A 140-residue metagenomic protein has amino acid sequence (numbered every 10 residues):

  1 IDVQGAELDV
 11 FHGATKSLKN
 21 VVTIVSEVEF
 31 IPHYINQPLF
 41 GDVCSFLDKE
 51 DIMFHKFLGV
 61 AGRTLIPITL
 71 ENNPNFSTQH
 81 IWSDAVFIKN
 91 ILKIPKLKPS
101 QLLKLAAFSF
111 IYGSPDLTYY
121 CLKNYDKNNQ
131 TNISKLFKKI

Functional and structural regions predicted by a protein language model:
I1, G5-D116, C121, Y125-D126: Conserved acidic-Pro-Pro-aromatic motif
N129-K138: Boundary/linker segments of alpha-helical solenoid repeat arrays
